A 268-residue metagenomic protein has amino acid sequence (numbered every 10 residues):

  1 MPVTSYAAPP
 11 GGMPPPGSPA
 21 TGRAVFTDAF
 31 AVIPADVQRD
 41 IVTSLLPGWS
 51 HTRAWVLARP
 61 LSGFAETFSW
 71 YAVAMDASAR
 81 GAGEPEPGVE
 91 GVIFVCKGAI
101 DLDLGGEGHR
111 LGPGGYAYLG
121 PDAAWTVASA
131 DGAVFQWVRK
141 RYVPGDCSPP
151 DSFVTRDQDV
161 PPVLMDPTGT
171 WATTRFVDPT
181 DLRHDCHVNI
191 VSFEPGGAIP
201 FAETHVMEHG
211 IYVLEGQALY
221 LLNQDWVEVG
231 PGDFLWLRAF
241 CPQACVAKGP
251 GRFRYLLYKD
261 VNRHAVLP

Functional and structural regions predicted by a protein language model:
M1-T67, G132-C186, P268: A short, N-terminal "cap"/entry segment at the start of jelly-roll beta-barrel domains of the cupin/DSBH fold
P2-S18, T204, E208-E215, L219-P268: C-terminal functional regions that serve as terminal interaction/effector modules
H51-P60, S69-P87, T174-V177, N189-H205 (+1 more regions): Conserved short histidine dyad/triad with adjacent acidic residue
P87-G105, V206-L219, N223: Glycine- and acidic-residue-biased ligand/ion/polar-headgroup-sensing regions
G105-D122, Q224-A239: Short acidic-glycine-tyrosine-enriched beta hairpin
G108, P121-G145, A239-A265: Ligand-binding loop in jelly-roll beta-barrel domains
V154-Y220, V227: Surface-exposed interaction/gating patches
